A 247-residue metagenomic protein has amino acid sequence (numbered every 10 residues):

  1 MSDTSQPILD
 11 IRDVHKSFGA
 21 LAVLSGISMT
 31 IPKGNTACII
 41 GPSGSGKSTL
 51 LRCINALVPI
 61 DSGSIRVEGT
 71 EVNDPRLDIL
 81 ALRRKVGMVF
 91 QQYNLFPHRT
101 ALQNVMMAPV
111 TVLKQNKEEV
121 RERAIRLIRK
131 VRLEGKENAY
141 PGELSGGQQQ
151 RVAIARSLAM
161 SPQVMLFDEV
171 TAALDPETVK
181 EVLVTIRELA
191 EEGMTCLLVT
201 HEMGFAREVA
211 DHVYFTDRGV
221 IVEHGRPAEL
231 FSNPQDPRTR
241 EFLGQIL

Functional and structural regions predicted by a protein language model:
M1-S5: Short, low-complexity, intrinsically disordered N-terminal peptides in bacterial proteins
Q6-P227: ABC family nucleotide-binding domain
D217-R218, V222-H224, A228-L247: C-terminal boundary and immediately downstream tail of ABC-type ATPase nucleotide-binding domains
